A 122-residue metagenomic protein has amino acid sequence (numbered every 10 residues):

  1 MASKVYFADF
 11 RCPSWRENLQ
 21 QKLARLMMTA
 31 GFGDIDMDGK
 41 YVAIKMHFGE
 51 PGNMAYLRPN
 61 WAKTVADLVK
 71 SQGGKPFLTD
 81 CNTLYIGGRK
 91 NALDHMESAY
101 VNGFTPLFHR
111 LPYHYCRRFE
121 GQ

Functional and structural regions predicted by a protein language model:
M1-Q122: N-terminal and secondary-structure boundary signal
